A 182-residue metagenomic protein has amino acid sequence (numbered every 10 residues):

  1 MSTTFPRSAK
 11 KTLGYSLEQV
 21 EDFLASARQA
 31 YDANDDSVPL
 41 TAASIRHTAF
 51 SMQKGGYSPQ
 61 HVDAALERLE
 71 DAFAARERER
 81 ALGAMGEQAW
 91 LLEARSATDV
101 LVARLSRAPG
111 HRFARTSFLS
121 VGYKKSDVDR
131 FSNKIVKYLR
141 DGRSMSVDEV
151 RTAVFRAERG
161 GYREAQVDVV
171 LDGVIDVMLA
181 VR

Functional and structural regions predicted by a protein language model:
M1-R182: Acidic, negatively charged sequence signal that fires either on conserved catalytic/metal-binding carboxylates
